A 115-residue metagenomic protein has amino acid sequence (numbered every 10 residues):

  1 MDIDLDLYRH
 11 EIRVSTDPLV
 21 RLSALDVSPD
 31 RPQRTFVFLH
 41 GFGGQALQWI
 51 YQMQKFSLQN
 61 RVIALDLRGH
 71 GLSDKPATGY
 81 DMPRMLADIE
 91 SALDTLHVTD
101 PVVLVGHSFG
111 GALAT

Functional and structural regions predicted by a protein language model:
M1-V37, L58-N60, D94-D100: Alpha/beta-hydrolase fold catalytic core
L5-L7, Q33-L39, M53, A77 (+1 more regions): Generic intrinsically disordered, low-complexity segments enriched for polar/acidic and small residues
R9, V62-A64, H107: Conserved beta-strand scaffold positions in the cores of enzyme catalytic domains, especially in NTP/NDP-utilizing
S15-P18, L25, Y51, L67-V105 (+1 more regions): Active-site loop/oxyanion-hole signature of alpha/beta-hydrolase fold enzymes
S23-L72: Conserved HGGG/HGGXW glycine-rich cap/lid loop of the alpha/beta-hydrolase fold
L113-A114: Hydrolases whose catalytic domains are alpha/beta-hydrolase-1, hotdog thioesterase, or metallo-beta-lactamase-like
